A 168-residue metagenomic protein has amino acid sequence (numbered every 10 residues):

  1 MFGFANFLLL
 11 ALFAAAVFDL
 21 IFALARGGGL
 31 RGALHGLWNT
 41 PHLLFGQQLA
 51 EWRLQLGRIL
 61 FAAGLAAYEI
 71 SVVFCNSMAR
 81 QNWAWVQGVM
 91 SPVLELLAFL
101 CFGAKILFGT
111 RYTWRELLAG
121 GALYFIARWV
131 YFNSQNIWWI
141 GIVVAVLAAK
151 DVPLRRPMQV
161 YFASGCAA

Functional and structural regions predicted by a protein language model:
M1-Y124: Transmembrane signal-anchor hairpin modules in multi-pass inner-membrane enzymes, especially those that act on
Y124-A167: Transmembrane alpha-helical segments and their membrane-water interfaces
